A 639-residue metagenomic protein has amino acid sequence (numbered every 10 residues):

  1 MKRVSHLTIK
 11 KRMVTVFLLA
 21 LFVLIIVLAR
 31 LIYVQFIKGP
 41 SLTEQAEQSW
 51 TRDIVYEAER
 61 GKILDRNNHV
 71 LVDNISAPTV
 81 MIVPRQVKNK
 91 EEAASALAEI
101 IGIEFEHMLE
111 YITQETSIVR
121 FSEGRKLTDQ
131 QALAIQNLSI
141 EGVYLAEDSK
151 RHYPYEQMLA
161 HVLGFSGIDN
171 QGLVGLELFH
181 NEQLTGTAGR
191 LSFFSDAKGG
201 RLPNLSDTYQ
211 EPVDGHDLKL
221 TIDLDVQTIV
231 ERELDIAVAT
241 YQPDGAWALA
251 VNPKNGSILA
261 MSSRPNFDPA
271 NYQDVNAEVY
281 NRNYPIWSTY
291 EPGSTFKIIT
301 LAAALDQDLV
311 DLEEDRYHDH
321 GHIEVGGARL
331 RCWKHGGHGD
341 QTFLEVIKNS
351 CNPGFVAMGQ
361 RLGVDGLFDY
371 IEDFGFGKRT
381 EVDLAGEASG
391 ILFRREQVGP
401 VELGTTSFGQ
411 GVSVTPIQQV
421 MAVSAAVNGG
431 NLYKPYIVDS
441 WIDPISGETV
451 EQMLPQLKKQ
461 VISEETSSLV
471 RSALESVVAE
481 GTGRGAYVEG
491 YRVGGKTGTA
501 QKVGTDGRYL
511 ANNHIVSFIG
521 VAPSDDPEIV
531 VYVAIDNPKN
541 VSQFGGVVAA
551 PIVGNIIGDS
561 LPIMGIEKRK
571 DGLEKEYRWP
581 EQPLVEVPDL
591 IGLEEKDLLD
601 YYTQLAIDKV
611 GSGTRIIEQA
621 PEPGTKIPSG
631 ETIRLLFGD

Functional and structural regions predicted by a protein language model:
M1-Y272, D365-G377, G386, A486-E489 (+7 more regions): Periplasmic/cell-envelope proteins involved in peptidoglycan metabolism and beta-lactam response
A58, V87-E92, R125-D129, N170-V174 (+14 more regions): Soluble non-cytosolic domains of exported or imported proteins
V72, D196-D207, A248-S294, I299-I535: Beta-lactam-recognizing serine transpeptidase/beta-lactamase-like catalytic domain environment
E448-P455, V547-P588: Short, gly/Ser/Thr-rich active-site loops of penicillin-recognizing serine hydrolases
D571-R615, D639: Glycine-rich loop/hinge motif
I627-D639: Conserved "repeat-terminator" motif of extracellular CCP/Sushi domains
